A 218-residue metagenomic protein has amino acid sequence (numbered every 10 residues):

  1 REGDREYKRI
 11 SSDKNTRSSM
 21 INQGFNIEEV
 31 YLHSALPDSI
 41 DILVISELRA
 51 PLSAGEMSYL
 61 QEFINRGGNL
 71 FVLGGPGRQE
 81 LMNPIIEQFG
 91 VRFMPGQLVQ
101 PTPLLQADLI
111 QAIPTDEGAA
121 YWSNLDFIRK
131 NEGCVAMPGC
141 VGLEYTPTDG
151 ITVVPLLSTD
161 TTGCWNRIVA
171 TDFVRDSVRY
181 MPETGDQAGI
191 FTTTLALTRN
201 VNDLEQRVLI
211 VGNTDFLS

Functional and structural regions predicted by a protein language model:
D4-S218: Acidic, S/T/G-rich, low-cysteine, solvent-exposed domains in lumenal/extracellular/periplasmic regions of secretory
